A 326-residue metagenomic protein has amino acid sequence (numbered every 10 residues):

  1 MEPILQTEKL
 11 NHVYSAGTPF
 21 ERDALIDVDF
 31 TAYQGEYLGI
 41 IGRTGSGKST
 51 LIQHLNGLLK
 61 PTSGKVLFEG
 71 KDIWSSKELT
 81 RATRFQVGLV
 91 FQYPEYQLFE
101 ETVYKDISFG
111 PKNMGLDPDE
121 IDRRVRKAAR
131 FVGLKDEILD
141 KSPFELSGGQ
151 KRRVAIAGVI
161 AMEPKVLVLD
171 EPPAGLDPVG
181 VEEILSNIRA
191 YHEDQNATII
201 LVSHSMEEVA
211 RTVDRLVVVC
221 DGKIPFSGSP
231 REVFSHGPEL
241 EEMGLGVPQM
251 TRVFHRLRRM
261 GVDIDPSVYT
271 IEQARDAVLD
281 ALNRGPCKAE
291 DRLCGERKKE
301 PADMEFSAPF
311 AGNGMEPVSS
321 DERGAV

Functional and structural regions predicted by a protein language model:
M1-I4, V13-D27, K77-L79: A short, flexible loop at the N-terminus of ABC-type nucleotide-binding domains that lies
N56: Helix-to-loop junction immediately C-terminal to a conserved catalytic motif
K65-A82: ABC ATPase NBD Q-loop/coupling interface
E120-E137: Conserved ABC ATPase "signature" region
S142-L146, Q150: Conserved ABC ATPase signature
E163: Conserved catalytic motifs of ABC-family nucleotide-binding domains
L167-D170: Catalytic Walker B motif of ABC-type/P-loop ATPase nucleotide-binding domains
